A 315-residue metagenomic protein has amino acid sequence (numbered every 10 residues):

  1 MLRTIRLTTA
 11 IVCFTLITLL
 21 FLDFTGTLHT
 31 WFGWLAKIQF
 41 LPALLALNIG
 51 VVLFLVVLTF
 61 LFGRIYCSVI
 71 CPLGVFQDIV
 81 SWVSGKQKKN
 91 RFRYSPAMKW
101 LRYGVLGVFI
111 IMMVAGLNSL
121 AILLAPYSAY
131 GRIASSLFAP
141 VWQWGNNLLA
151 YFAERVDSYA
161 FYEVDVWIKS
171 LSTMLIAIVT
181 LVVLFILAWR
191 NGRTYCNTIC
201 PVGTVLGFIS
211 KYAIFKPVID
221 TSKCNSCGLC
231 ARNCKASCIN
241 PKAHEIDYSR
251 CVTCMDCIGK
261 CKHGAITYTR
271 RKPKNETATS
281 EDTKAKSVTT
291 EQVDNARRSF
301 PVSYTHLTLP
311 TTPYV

Functional and structural regions predicted by a protein language model:
M1-N233, S237-P241, S249-R250, D256-L307 (+1 more regions): Non-ligating segments of multi-cofactor redox enzymes
